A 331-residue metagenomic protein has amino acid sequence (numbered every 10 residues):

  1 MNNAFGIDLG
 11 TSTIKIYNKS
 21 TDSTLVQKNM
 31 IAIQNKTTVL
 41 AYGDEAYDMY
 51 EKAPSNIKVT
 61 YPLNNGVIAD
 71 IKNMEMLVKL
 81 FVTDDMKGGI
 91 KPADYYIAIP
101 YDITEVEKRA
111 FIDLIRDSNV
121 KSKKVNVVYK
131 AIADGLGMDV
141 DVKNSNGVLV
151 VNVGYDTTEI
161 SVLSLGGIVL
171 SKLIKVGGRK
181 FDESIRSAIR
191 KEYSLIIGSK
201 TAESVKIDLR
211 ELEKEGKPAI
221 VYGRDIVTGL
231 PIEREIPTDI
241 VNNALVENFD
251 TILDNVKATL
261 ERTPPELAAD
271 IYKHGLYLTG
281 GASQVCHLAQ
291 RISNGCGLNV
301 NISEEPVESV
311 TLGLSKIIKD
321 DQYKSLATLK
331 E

Functional and structural regions predicted by a protein language model:
M1-Y155, L163-L276, S283-V310, S315-E331: Nucleotide/phosphate-binding catalytic cleft detector across ATP-hydrolyzing and phosphate-transferring enzymes
